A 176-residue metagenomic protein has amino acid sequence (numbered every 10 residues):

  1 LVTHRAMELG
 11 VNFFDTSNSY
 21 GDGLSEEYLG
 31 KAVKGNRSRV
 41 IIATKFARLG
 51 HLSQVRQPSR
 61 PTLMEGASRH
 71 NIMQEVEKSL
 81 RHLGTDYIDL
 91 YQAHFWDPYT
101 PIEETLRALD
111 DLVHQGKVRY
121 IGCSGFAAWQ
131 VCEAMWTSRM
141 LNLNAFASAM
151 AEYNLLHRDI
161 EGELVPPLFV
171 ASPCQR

Functional and structural regions predicted by a protein language model:
L1-A6, E65-G84, V131-W136, E161: Short, acidic/polar
L1-T44, D86, C174: N-terminal binding-site loop/beta-alpha segment at the start of enzyme catalytic domains that lines or forms
E8, G30-I41, L80-G84, V113 (+1 more regions): Acidic (Asp/Glu)-rich catalytic clusters
T16, L90-A93, C123, A151: Conserved beta-strand positions
D22, D97-R176: Beta/alpha (TIM)-barrel catalytic core signal, keyed to glycine-rich beta->alpha loops juxtaposed to Asp/Glu that bind
A43-L63, Y87, Q92: N-terminal small/glycine-rich loop or linker at the start of catalytic domains across soluble metabolic enzymes
Q57-M73, H94-T100: Active-site mouth loops of central-metabolism enzymes
L80-P101: Active-site groove signature of glycoside hydrolases
